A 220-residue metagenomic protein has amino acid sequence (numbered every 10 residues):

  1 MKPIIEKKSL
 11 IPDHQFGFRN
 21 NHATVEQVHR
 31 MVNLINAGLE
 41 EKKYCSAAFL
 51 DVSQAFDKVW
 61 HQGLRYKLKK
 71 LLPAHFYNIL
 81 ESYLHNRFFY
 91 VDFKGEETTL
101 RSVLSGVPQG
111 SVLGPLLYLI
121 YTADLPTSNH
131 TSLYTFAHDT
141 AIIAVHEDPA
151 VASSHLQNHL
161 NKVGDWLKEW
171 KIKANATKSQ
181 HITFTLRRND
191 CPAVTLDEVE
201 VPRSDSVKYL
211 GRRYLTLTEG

Functional and structural regions predicted by a protein language model:
M1-D13, P115-E147: Active-site palm subdomain of RNA-directed nucleic acid polymerases
M1-P108, A144: Conserved pre-catalytic core of RNA-dependent polymerases
I35-Y44, F49, G164-T183, D205-K208: Short, charged alpha-helical motifs in flexible N/C-terminal segments and linkers
L50-V52, D139, H146, L186 (+2 more regions): Residues immediately flanking
A55-L71, A141-K168: Catalytic palm subdomain of template-directed nucleic-acid polymerases, centered on the conserved carboxylate motif
G95, N158, I172-S206: Short, conserved micro-motifs composed of acidic
G110, G114: Short, conserved phosphate/pyrophosphate- and ester-handling motifs at nucleotide-, phospho-/glycolipid
V199-G220: Basic, alpha-helical interaction scaffolds
